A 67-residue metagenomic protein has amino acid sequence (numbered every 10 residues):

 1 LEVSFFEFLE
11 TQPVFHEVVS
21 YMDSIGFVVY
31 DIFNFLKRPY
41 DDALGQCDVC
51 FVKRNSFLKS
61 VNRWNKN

Functional and structural regions predicted by a protein language model:
L1-N65: Conserved acidic-Pro-Pro-aromatic motif
